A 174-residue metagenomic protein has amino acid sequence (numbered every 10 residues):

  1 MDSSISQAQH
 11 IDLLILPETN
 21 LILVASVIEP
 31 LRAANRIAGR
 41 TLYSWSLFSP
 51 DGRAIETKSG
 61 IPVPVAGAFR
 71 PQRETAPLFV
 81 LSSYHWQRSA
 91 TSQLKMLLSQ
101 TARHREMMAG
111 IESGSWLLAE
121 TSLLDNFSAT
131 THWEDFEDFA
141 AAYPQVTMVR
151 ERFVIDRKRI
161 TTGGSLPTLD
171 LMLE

Functional and structural regions predicted by a protein language model:
M1-M108, L117-E120, V149-R150: Extended, subdomain-level signal for the structured scaffold at the beginning of enzyme domains
I22, S26, E134, G163-P167: Conserved active-site and cofactor/substrate-binding residues in soluble primary-metabolism enzymes
P30-A33, D138, D170-E174: Alpha-helical scaffold segments in soluble metabolic enzymes
M108-A109, T130, V149, I160: Structural detector of well-ordered beta-strand residues that form the stable sheet scaffold of enzyme domains
W116-L124, L169: Acidic/polar active-site rim loop that often engages polyanionic ligands
L124-I155: A conserved active-site-flanking secondary-structure segment within enzyme catalytic domains
R150-E174: Conserved anion/nucleotide-ligand pocket segment
